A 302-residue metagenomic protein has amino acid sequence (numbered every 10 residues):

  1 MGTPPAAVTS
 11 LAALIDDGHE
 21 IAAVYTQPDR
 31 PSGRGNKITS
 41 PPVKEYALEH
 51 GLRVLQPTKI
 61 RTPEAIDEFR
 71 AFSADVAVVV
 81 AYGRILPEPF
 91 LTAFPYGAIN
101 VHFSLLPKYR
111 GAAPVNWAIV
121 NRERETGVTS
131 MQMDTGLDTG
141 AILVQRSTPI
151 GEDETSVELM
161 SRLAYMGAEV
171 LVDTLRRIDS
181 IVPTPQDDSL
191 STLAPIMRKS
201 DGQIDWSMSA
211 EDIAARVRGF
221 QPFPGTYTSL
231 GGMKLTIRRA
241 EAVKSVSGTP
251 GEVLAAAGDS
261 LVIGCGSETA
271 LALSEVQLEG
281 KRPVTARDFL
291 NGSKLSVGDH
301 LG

Functional and structural regions predicted by a protein language model:
M1-G35: N-terminal Rossmann-like dinucleotide-binding module
T3-A6, T58-R61, Y82-I85, V243: Short beta->alpha connector loops
P5, D16-D17, Q27, V76 (+2 more regions): Donor/substrate-binding cores of folate-linked one-carbon enzymes
E20, R53, D75, E125 (+1 more regions): Residue-level detector of anion-binding/catalytic polar loops
A22-A23, R53-F72, I85-F103: Internal alpha/beta domain cores that form substrate/cofactor-binding pockets in large enzymes and binding proteins
Q27, P31-D75: N-terminal glycine-/serine-/threonine-rich beta1-alpha1-beta2 phosphate-ribose binding loop of Rossmann-like
S207-G302: An anion-binding loop in the catalytic cleft
